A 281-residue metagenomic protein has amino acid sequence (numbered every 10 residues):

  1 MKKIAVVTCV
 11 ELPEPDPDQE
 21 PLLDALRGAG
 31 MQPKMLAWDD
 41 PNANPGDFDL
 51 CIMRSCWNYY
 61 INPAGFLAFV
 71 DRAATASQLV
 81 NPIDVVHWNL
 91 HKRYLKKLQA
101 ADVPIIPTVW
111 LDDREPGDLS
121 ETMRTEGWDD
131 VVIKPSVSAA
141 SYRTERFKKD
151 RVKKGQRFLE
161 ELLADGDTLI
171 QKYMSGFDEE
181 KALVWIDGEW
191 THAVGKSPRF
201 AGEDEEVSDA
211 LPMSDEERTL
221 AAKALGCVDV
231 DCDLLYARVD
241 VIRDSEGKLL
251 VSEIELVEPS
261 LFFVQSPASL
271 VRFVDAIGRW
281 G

Functional and structural regions predicted by a protein language model:
M1-A5: Extreme N-terminal starter segment of soluble prokaryotic enzymes
V10-W110: Conserved N-proximal alpha/beta basic substrate-recognition cap immediately N-terminal to, or forming the N-lobe
F48-M53, V184-W185, H192, G247-P259: A short beta-strand motif that forms the metal-chelation/ATP-contact edge of phosphoryl-transfer active sites
I52-R54, V132, L169: Structural motif
D102-V131: Rossmann-like NAD(P)H-binding beta-loop-alpha module
E126-V152: Conserved anion/nucleotide-ligand pocket segment
Y142-D231, I242, L250: Phosphate-binding site of ATP-dependent enzymes
E216-G281: ATP-dependent carboxylate activation and anion-phosphoryl transfer catalytic cores that bind Mg-ATP to form
